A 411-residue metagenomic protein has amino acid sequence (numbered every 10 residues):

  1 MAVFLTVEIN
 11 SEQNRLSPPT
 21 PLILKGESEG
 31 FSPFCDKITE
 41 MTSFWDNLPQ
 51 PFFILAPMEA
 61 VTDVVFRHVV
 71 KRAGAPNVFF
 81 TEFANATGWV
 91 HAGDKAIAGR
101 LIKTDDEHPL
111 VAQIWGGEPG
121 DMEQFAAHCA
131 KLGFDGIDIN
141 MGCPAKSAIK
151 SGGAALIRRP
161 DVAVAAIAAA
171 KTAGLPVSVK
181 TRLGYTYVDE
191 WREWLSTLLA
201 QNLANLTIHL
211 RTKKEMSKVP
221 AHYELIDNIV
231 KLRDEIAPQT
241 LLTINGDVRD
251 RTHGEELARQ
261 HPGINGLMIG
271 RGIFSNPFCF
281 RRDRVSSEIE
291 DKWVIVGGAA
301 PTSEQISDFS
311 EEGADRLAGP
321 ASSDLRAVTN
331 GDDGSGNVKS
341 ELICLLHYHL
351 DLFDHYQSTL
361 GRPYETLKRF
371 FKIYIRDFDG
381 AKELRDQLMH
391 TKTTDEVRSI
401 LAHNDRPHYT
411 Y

Functional and structural regions predicted by a protein language model:
F4, F31-F34, F309: Aromatic (phenylalanine/tyrosine) cluster motif
I23, P33-K37: Short, positively charged and aromatic/hydrophobic N-terminal segments
I38-P49, F53-I54, E59, V65 (+9 more regions): Alpha/beta catalytic cores of nucleotide-metabolism and tRNA/nucleoside-modifying enzymes
T42-S43, P49, M58-H128: Glycine-rich, positively charged N-terminal anion/phosphate-binding segment
F53-A56, F79-T81, L110-I114, I137 (+4 more regions): Hydrophobic faces of well-ordered beta-strands that scaffold small-molecule active sites in alpha/beta enzyme cores
M58-A60, A84-A86, W115-G117, G142-P144 (+4 more regions): Active-site beta-loop-alpha junctions enriched in small/polar residues
T87-H108, G120-L132, G142-A173: Conserved Radical SAM active-site core
A127-I137, M141, A145-A148, A165-T240: Alpha/beta enzyme core
